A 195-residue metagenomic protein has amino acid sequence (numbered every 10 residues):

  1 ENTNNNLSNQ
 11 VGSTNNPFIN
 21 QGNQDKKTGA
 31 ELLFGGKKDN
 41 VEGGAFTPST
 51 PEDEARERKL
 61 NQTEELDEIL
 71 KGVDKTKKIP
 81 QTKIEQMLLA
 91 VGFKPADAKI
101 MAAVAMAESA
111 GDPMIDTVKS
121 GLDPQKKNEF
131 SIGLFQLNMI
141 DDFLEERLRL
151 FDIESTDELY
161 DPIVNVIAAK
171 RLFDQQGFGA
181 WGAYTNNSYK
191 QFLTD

Functional and structural regions predicted by a protein language model:
N2-K75: Low-complexity, glycine/serine/proline-rich disordered segments that function as export/translocation leaders
N4, Q10, K26, V41 (+5 more regions): Generic signature of intrinsically disordered, low-complexity, basic-rich segments and short cationic peptides
Q10, Q21-Q24, Q62, Q81 (+5 more regions): Residue-identity detector for glutamine
T14, A45-P48, K77, A110 (+2 more regions): Compositionally biased, intrinsically disordered/low-complexity regions enriched for serine, proline and threonine
P17, P48-P51, P80, P113 (+2 more regions): Proline-rich intrinsically disordered, low-complexity coils
K26-K27, K37-K38, K59, K71 (+8 more regions): Context-gated lysine
T47-G111: Export/targeting segments at the very N-terminus of extracytoplasmic proteins
I100-A103, D116-D123, N128-D195: Catalytic and binding regions of secreted/periplasmic enzymes and modules that target cell-wall glycans
